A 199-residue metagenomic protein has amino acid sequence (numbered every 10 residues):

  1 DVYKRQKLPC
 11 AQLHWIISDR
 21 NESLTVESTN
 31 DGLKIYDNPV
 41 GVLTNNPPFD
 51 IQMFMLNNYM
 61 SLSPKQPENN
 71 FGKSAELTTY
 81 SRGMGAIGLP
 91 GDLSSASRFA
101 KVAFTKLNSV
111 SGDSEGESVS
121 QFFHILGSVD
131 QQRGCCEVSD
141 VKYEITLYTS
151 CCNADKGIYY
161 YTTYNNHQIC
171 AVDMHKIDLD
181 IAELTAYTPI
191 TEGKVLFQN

Functional and structural regions predicted by a protein language model:
V2-Y3: Short, small-residue-biased leader/transition segments that mark boundaries at the very start of proteins
K7-P9, W15-I16: A charged, amphipathic alpha-helical module
C10, R20, T44-N199: C-terminus-biased signal that marks the final domain/tail of proteins
S18-E22, E27-G32, D37-P39, N153-K156: Short acidic-glycine loop/turn motifs at beta-strand connectors
